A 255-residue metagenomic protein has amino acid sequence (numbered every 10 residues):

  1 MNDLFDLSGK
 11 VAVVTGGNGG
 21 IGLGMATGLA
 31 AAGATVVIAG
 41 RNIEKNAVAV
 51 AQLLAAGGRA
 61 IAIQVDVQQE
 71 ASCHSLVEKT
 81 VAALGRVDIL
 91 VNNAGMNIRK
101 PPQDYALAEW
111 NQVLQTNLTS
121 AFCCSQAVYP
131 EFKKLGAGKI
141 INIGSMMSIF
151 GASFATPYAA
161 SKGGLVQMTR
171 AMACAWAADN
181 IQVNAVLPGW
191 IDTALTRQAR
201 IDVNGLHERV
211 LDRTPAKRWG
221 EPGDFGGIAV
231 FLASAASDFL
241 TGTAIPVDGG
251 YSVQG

Functional and structural regions predicted by a protein language model:
N2-L4, F150, V230, T241-G255: Short C-terminal tail/terminal secondary-structure segment of NAD(P)H-dependent dehydrogenase/reductase domains
V11, N18-G20: Conserved glycine-rich cofactor-binding loop
V91, A177, Q182, L240-G242: Short, small/polar-rich loop/turn modules that mediate ligand/substrate recognition or access, typified
P101-P102, A106-L114, L206, V210: Substrate-binding pocket helix/loop in short-chain dehydrogenase/reductase
S125, S161, T169: Active-site helix of classical SDR
P130, C174-A178, D238: Alpha-helical segment proximal to the catalytic Tyr-Lys
S145: Residue(s) in the substrate-gating loop at a strand-loop-helix junction that position the organic substrate next
